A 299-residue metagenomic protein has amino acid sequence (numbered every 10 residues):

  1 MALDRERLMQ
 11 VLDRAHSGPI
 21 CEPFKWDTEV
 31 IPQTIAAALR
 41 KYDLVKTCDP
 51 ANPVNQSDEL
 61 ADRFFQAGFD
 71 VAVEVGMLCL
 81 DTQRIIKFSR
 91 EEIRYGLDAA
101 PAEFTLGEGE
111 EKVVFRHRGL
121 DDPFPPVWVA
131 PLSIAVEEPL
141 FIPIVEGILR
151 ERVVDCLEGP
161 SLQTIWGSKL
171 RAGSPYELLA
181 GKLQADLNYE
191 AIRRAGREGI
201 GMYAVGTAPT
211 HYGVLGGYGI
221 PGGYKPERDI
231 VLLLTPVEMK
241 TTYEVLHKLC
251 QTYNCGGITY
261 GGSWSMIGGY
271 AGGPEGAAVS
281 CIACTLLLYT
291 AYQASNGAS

Functional and structural regions predicted by a protein language model:
M1-I220, L234-E244: Metallocofactor- and cofactor-centric catalytic cores in central/energy metabolism, strongly enriched
T207, G217-S299: Glycine-rich anion/phosphate-binding loop at the beta-strand->alpha-helix junction
